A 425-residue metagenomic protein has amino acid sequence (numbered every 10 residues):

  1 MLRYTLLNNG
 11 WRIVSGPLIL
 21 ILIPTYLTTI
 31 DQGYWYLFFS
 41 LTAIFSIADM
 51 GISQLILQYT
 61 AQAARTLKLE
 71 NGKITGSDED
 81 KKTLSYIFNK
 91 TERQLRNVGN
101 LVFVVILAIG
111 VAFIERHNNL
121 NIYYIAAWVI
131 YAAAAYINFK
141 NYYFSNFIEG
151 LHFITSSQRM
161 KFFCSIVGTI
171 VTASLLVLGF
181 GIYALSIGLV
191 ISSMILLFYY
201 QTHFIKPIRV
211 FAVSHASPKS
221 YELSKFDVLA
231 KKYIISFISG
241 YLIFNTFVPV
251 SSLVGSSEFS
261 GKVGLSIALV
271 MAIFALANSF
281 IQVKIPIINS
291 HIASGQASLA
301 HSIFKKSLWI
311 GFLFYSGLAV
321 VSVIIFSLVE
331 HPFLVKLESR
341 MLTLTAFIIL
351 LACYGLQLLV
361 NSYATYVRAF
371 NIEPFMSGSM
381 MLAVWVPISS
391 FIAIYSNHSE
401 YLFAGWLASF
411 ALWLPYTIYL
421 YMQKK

Functional and structural regions predicted by a protein language model:
M1-L20, Q32, F163-S165, L185-P207 (+1 more regions): Transmembrane helical elements of multi-pass membrane transporters/channels
Y4-N9, T42-A43, L95, G99 (+10 more regions): Residue-level signature of transmembrane alpha-helical cores of multipass secondary-active transporters and flippases
L7, I23, W35, I56 (+19 more regions): Hydrophobic/aromatic residues within transmembrane alpha-helices of membrane transport systems, especially the TMDs
Y36, G72-N97, F226-A230, G264 (+2 more regions): Interfacial transmembrane-helix starts/ends
M50-D78, F274-G295, A369: Helix-loop junctions and terminal segments of transmembrane helices in multi-pass membrane transport/translocation
V111-I130, S257-E258, K262, I324-G355: Interfacial segments at transmembrane-helix termini and the short loops linking adjacent helices
I125, V129, Q158-I208, M381-A383 (+1 more regions): Hydrophobic alpha-helical transmembrane segments
A135-R159, A352-S379: Membrane-interface junctions at transmembrane-helix termini in multi-pass inner-membrane proteins
